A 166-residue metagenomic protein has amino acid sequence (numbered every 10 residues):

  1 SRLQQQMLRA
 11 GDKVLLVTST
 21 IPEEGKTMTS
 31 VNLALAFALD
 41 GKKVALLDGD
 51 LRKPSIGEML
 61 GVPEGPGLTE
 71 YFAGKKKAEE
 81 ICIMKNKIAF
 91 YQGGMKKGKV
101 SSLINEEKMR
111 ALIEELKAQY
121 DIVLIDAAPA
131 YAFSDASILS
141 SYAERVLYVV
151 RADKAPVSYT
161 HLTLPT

Functional and structural regions predicted by a protein language model:
S1-L162: P-loop NTP-binding module
